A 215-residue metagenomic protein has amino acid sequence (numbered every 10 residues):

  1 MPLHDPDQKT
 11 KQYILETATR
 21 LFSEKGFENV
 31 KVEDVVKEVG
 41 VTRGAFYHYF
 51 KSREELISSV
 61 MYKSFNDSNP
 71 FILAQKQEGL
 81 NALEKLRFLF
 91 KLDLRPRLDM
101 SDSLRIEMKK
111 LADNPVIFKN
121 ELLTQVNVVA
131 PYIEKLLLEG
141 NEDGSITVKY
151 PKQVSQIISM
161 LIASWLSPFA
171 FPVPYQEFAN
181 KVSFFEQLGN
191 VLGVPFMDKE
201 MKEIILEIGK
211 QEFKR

Functional and structural regions predicted by a protein language model:
P2, Y13, L21-E55, S59: Helix-turn-helix
T10-A18, V35, V60-S64, S68 (+1 more regions): Generic hydrophobic, amphipathic alpha-helix propensity
R53, S64, S68, F90-D93 (+3 more regions): Hydrophobic/aromatic residues within well-ordered alpha-helical segments
S59, K63, L73-S103, S155-I158: Hydrophobic alpha-helical connector segments
Q75, K91-L98, I106-D113, E186-L192: Helix-loop "lid/cap" segments that line or gate small-molecule binding pockets
L98-S145, Q153: Short secondary-structure transition hinges
P131, K135-L138, E142, F171-R215: C-terminal peripheral helix-coil segments that are non-catalytic and often amphipathic
W165-P168: Membrane-embedded alpha-helical segments of multi-pass transporters/permeases
